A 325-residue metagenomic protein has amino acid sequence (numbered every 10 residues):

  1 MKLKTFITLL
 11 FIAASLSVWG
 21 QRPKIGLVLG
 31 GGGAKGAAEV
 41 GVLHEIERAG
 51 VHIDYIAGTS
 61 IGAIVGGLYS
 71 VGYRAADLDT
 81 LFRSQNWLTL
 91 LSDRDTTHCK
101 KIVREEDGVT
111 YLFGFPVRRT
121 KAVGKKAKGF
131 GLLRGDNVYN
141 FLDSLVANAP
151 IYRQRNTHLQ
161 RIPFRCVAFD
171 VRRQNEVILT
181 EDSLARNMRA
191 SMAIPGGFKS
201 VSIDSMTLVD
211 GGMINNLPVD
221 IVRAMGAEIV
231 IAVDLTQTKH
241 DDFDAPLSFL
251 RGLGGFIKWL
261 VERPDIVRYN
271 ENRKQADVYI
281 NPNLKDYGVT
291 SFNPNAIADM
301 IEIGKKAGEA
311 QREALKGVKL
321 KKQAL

Functional and structural regions predicted by a protein language model:
M1-I7: Bacterial N-terminal signal peptides that target proteins for export
L10-W19: Hydrophobic h-region of N-terminal signal peptides that target proteins for export in Gram-negative bacteria
W19-T59, G67-L325: Patatin-like phospholipase
